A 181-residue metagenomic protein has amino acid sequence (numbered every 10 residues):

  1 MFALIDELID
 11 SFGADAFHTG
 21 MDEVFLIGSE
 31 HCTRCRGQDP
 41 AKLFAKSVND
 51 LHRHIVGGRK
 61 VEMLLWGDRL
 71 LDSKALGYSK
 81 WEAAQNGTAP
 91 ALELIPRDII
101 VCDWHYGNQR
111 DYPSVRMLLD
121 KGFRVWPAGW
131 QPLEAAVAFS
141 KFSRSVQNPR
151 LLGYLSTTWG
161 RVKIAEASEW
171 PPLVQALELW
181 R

Functional and structural regions predicted by a protein language model:
F2-D6, D10, A14-F17, R34-R181: Substrate-binding groove of N-acetylhexosamine-processing glycoside hydrolases
L26-H31: Short acidic/His/Gly/Ser-rich catalytic and metal-binding motifs that mark active-site loops of diverse hydrolases
